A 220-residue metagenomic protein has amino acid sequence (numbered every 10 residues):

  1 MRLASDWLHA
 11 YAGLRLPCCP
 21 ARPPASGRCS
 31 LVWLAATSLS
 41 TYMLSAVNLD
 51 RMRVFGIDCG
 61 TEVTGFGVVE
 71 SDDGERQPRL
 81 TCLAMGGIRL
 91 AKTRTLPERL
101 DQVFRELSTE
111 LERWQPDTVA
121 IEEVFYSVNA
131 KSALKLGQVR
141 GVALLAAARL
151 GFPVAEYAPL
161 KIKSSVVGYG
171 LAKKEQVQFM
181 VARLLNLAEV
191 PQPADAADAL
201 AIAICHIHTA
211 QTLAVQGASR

Functional and structural regions predicted by a protein language model:
W7, T37-R220: Phosphate- and other anionic-substrate recognition elements at nucleic-acid/protein interfaces
A10-A12: Short hydrophobic alpha-helical segments enriched in small aliphatic residues
R15-L16, S26: Mature extracytoplasmic/luminal segments of secretory-pathway proteins
C18-C19, C29: Cysteine-centered motifs
G27-S30, S38-S40: Intrinsically disordered, low-complexity segments enriched in small polar residues
